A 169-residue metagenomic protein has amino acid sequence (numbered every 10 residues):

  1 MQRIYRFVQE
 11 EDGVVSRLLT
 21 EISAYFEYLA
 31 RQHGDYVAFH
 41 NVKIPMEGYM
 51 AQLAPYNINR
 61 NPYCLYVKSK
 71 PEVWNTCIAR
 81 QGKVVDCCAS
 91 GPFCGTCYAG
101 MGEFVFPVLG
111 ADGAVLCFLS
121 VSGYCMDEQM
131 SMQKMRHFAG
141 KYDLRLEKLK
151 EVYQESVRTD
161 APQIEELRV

Functional and structural regions predicted by a protein language model:
M1-S23, C117-V169: Juxtadomain coupling helices with adjacent low-complexity linkers
Q2-G102: Structured interaction and signal-relay segments at domain junctions
I44-M46, G113, M126: Generic "edge-of-domain/loop-turn" microfeature
A99-Y124: A short, hydrophobic, proline-anchored segment that marks a local hinge/packing element in signaling and regulatory
